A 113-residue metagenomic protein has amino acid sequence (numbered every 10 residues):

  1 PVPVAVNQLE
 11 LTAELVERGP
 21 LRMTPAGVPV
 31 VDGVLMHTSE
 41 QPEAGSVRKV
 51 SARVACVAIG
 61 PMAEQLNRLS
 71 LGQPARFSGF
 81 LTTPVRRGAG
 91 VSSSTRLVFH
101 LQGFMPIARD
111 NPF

Functional and structural regions predicted by a protein language model:
P1-F113: Single-stranded nucleic acid-binding surfaces, predominantly the OB-fold ssDNA-binding core
